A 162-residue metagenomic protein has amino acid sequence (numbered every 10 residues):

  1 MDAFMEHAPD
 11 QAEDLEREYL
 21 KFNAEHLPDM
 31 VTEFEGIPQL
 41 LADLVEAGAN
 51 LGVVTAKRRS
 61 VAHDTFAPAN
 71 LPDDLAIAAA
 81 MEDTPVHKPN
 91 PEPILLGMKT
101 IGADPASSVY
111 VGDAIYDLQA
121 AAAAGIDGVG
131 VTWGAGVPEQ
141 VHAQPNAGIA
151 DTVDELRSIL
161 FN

Functional and structural regions predicted by a protein language model:
M1-A47, S60-H63: N-terminal helical cap/lid subdomain that shapes the substrate entry/recognition surface in HAD-like hydrolases
A42-V45, A49, R58-R59, H63-N162: Asp-based, Mg2+/Mn2+-dependent phosphohydrolase catalytic module
